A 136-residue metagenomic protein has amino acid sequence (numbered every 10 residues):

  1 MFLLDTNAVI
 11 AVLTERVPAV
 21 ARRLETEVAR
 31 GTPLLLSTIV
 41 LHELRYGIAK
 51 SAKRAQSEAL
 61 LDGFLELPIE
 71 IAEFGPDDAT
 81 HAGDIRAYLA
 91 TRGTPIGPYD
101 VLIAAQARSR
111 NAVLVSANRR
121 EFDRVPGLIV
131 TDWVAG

Functional and structural regions predicted by a protein language model:
M1-L36, I48-E66, G136: Short, well-structured N-terminal submotif of metal-dependent ribonuclease cores
D5, S37, I96-G97, N118-R119: Histidine- and aromatic-rich ligand-binding microenvironments
D5-T6, L44, A82, A107 (+1 more regions): Generic structural signal for small/hydrophobic residues in well-ordered secondary structure, especially within
A8-V9, V40, D78, I103 (+1 more regions): Alpha-helix capping/helix-boundary segments
V9-I10, H42-R45, D123, T131: Nucleotide phosphate-binding site architecture
E70-V115: Active-site neighborhoods of divalent-metal-dependent phosphate/nucleic-acid chemistry enzymes
A104, R108-G136: Acidic, PIN/NYN-like endoribonuclease modules and their adjacent C-terminal/linker elements
